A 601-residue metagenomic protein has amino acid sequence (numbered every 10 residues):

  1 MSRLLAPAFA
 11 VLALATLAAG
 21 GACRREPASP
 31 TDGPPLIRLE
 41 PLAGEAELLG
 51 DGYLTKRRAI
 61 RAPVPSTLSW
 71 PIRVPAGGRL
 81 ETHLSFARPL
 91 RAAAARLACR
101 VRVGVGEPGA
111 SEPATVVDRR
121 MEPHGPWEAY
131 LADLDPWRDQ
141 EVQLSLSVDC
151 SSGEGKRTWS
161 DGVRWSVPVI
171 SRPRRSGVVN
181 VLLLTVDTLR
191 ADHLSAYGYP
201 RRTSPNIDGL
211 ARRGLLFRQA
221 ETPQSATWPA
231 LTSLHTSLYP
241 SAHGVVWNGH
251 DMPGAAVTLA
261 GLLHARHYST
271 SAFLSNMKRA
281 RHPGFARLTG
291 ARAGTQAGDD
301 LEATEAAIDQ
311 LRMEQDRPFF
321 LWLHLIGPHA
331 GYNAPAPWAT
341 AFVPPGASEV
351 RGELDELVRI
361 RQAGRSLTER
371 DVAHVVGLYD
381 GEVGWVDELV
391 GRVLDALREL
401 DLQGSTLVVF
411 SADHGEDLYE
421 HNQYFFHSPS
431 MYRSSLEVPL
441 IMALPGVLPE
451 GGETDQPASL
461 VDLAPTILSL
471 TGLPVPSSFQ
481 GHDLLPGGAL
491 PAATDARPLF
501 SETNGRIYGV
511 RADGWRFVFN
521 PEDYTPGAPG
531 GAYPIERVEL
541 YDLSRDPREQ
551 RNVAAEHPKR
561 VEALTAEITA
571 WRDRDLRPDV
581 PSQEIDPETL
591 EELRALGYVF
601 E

Functional and structural regions predicted by a protein language model:
M1-A6: Positively charged n-region of N-terminal signal peptides that target proteins for export
P7-A18: Bacterial N-terminal signal peptides
G21-A94, R100-V105, G109-E601: Catalytic domains that recognize anionic headgroups
